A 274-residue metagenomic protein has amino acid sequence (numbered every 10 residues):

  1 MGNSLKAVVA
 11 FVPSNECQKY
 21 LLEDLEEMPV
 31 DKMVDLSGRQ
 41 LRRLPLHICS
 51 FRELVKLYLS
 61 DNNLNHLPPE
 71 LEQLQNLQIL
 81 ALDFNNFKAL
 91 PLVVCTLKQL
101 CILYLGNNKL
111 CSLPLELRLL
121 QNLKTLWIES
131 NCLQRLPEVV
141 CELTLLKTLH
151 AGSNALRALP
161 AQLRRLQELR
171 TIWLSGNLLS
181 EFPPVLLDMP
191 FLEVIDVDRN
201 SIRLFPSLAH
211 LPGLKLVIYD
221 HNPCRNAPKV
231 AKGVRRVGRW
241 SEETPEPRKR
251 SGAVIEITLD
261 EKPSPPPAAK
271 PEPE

Functional and structural regions predicted by a protein language model:
M1-G152, R157-A161, T171, P184 (+3 more regions): The feature captures the LRR N-terminal capping module
